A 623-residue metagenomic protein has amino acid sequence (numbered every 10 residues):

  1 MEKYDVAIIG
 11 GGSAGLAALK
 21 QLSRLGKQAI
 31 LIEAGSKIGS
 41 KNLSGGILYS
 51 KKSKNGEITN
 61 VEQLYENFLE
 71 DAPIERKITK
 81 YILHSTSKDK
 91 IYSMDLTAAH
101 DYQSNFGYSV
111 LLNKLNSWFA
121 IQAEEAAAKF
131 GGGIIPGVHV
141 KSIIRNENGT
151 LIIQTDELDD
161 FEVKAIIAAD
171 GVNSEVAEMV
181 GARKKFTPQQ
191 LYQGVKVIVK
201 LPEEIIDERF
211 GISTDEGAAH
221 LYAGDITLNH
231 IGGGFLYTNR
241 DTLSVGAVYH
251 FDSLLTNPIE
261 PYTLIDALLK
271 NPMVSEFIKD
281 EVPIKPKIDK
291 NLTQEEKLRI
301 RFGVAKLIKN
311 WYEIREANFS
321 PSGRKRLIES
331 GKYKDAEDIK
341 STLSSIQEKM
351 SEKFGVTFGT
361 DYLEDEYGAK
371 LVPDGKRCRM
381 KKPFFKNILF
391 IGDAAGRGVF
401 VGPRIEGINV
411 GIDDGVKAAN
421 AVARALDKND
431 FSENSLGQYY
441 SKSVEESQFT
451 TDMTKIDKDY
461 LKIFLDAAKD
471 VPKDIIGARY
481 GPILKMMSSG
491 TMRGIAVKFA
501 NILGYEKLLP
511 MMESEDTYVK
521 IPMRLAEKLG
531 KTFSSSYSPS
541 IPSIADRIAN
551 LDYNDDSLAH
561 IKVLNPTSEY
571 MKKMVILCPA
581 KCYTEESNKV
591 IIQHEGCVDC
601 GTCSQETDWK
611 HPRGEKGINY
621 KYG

Functional and structural regions predicted by a protein language model:
E2-I30: N-terminal Rossmann-like FAD-binding beta1-loop-alpha1 element of flavoenzymes
L25, A34-K88: N-terminal FAD cofactor-binding segment of flavoenzymes
I74, S85-S87, F449-S587, T602-G623: Ferredoxin-type iron-sulfur electron-transfer modules and their immediate structural context
H100-I121, L255-E260: Short beta-strand to alpha-helix junction loop
E125-D280: Predominantly flavin-linked oxidoreductase catalytic cores and closely associated redox partners
T227-D365, E406-G407: Conserved FAD/dinucleotide-binding core of flavoprotein oxidoreductases
T293-R315, K353, T357, G368-V401 (+3 more regions): FAD-binding beta-loop-beta segment adjacent to the flavin cofactor pocket
N420-V471: Active-site-proximal substrate-binding core of FAD-dependent oxidoreductases
